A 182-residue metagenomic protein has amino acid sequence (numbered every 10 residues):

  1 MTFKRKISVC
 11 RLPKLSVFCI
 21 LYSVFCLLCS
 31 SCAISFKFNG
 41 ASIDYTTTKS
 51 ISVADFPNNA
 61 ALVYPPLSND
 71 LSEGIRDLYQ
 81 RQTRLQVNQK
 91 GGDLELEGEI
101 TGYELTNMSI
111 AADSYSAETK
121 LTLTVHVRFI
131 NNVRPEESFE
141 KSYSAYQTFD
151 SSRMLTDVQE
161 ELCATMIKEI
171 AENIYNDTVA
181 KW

Functional and structural regions predicted by a protein language model:
M1-K14: N-terminal secretory signal peptides that target proteins for export/translocation
L12-P13, L21-V24, L28: Short polybasic linear motifs
S31-E73, D77, R84, N176-W182: A structural "domain/chain start" motif
N39, R81-Q86, D93-S138, Y146-D157 (+1 more regions): Surface-exposed short loop/turn segments
T47-K49, E137-Y143: Short coil-to-beta-strand
P57-Y64, R153-E161: Second-shell loop/turn segments in exported
Q159-W182: Compositionally biased, intrinsically disordered linkers/stalks adjacent to structured regions
